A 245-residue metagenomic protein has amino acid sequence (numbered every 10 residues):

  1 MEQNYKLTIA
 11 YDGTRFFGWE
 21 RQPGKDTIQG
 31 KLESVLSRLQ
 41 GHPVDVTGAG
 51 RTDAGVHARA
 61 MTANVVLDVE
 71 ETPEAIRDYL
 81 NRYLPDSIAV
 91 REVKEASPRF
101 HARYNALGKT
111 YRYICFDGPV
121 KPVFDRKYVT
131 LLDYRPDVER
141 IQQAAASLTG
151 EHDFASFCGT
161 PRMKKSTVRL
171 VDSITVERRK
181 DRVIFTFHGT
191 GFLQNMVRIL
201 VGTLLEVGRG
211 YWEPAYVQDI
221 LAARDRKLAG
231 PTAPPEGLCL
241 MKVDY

Functional and structural regions predicted by a protein language model:
M1-Y245: Structured-RNA-binding interfaces characteristic of tRNA pseudouridine synthases
